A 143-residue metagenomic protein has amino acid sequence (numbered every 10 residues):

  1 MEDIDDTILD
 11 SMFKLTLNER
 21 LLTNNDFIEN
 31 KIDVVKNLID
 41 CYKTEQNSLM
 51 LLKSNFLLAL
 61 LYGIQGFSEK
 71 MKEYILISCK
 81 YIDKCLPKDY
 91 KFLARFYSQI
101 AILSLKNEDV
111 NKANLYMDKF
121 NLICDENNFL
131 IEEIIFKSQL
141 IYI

Functional and structural regions predicted by a protein language model:
E2-D3, K36-K43, L76-K84, D118-F129: Amphipathic alpha-helical segments of tetratricopeptide repeats
I4-S11, I28, E45-S48, K88-Y90 (+1 more regions): Inter-repeat boundary and helix-capping residues of tandem alpha-helical solenoids
L9-T16, K53, L93-R95, I134-Q139: Residue register of alpha-helical TPR repeats
F13-F27: Alpha-helical segment of the N-proximal tetratricopeptide repeat
